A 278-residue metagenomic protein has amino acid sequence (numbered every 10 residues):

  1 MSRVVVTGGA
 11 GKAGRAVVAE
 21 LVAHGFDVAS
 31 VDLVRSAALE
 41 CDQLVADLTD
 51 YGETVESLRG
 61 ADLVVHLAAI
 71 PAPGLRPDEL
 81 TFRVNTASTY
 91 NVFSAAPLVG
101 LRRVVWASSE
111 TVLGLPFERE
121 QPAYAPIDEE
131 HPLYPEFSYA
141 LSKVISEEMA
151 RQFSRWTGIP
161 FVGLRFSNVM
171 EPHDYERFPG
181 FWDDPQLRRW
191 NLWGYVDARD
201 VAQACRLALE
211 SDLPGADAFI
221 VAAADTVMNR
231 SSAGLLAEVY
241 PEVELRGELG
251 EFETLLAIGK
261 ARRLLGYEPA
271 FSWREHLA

Functional and structural regions predicted by a protein language model:
V4-H24: N-terminal Rossmann NAD(P)H-binding glycine-rich loop of SDR-like oxidoreductase domains
A37, A46-V84: NAD(P)H-binding glycine-rich loop region in Rossmannoid oxidoreductase-like domains and their noncatalytic homologs
V64, R76-V105: NAD(P)-cofactor binding segment of oxidoreductase domains
R83, R119-T157: Catalytic helix-loop patch of NAD(P)-dependent Rossmann-fold dehydrogenases
N91-E136: Conserved Rossmann-fold NAD(P)-dependent oxidoreductase catalytic core, especially the SDR/UDP-sugar
L141, V162-N168, E176, P185-L207: Substrate-positioning beta->alpha
W156-P160, E171-D183, L207-A218: Glycine/proline-rich active-site loop of Rossmann-fold NAD(P)-dependent oxidoreductases
R199-A278: C-terminal substrate-binding subdomain of Rossmann-fold SDR/epimerase-dehydratase oxidoreductases
